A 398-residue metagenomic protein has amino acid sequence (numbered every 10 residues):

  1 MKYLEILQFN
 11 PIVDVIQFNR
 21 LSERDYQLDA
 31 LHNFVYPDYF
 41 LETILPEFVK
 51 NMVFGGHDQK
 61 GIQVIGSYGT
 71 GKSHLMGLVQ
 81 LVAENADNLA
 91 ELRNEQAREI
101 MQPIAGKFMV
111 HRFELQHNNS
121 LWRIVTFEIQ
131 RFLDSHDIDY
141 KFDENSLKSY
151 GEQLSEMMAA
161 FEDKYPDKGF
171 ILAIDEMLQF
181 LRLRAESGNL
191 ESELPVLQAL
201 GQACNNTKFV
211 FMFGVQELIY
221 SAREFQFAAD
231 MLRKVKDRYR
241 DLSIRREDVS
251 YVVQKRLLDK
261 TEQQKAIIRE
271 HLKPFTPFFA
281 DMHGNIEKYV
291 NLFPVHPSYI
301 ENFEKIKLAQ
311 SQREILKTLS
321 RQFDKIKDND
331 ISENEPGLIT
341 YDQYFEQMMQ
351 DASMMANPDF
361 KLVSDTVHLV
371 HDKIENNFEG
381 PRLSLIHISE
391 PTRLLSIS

Functional and structural regions predicted by a protein language model:
M1-T70, V82-A83, D230-R246, S250-K260: Walker A/P-loop-proximal flanking segment of P-loop NTPase domains
D58, Q80-M109, D137-E152, R223: Flexible phosphate/Mg2+-sensing switch loops adjacent to catalytic phosphate-binding sites
S73: Walker A/P-loop
G77, R123, K168, L172-D175 (+3 more regions): P-loop NTPase catalytic cores that bind/hydrolyze ATP
E99-M109, E114-N119, Q198-D330: Conserved P-loop NTPase catalytic core
M109-E152, L178-S187: Conserved P-loop NTPase mechanochemical-coupling segment
E162-L190: Conserved P-loop NTPase "ATPase switch" module shared by AAA+ and STAND
I386-H387, P391-S398: Single conserved hydrophobic/aromatic residue that forms the stacking wall/gate of nucleotide- or nucleobase-binding
